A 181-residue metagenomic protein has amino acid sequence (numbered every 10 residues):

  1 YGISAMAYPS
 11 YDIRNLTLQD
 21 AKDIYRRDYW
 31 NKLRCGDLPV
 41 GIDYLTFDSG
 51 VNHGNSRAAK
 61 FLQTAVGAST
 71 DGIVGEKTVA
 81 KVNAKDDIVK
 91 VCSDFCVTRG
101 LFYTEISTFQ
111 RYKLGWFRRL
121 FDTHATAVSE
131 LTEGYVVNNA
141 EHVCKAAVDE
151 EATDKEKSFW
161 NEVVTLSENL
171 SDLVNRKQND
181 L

Functional and structural regions predicted by a protein language model:
Y1-L181: Cell-wall polysaccharide-cleaving catalytic domain and substrate-binding groove, primarily in peptidoglycan/chitin
